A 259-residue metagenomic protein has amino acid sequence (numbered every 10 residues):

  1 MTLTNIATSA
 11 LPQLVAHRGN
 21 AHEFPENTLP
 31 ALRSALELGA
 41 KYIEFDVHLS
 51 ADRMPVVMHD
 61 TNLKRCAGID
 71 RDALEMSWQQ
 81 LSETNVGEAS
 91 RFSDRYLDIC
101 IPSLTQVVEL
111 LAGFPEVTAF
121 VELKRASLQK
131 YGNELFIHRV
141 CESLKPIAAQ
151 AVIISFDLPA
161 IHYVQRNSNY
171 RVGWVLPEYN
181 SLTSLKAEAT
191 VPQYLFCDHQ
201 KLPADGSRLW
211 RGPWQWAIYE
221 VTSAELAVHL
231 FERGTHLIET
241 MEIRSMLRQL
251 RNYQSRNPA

Functional and structural regions predicted by a protein language model:
M1-A259: Phosphate-group recognition and catalysis centered on beta-loop-alpha active-site segments
